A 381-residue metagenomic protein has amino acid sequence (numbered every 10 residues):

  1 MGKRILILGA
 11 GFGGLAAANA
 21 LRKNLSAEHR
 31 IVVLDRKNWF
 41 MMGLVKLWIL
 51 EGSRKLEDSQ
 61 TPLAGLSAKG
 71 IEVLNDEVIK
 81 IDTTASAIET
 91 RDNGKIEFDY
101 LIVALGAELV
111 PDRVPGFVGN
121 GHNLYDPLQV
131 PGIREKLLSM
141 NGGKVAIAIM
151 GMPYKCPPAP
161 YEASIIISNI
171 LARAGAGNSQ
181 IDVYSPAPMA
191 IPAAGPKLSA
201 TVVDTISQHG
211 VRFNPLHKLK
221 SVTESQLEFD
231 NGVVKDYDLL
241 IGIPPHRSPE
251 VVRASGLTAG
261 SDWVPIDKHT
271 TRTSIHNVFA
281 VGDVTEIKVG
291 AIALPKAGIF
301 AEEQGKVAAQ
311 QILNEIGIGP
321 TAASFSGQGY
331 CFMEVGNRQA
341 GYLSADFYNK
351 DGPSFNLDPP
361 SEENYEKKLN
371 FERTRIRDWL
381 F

Functional and structural regions predicted by a protein language model:
M1-R4, I71-E162, N169-R173, I241: FAD-binding core/adjacent interface of flavoenzyme oxidoreductases
G2-I71, P153-A193: Beta1-alpha1 glycine-rich phosphate/pyrophosphate-binding loop at the start of Rossmann-like nucleotide-binding domains
R30, K69-I81, I96, L171-W263 (+1 more regions): A Rossmann-like FAD-binding core segment of flavoenzymes
F117-N141, V234-L239, I243-E303, Q310: FAD-site-proximal beta/loop scaffold in flavoenzymes
K155-L171, A297-Q304, F332-L343: Short, electropositive alpha-helical surface patch
N169, F300-S326: Internal hydrophobic alpha-helix adjacent to the cofactor/substrate pocket in enzyme cavities
W263-A280, V335-Y348, G352-P353: FAD-binding beta-loop-beta segment adjacent to the flavin cofactor pocket
G341-F381: C-terminal auxiliary extensions adjacent to catalytic cores
